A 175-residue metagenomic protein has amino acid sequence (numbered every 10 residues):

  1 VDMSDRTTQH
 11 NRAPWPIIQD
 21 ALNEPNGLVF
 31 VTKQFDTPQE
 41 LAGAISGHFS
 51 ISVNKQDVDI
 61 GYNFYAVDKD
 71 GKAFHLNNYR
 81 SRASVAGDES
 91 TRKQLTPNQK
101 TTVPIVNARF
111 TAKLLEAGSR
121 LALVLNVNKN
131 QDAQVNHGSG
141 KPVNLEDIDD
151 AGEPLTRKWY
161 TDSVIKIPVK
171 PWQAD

Functional and structural regions predicted by a protein language model:
V1-D175: Glycine/threonine-rich phosphate-binding loop and adjacent beta-strand/alpha-helix elements that clamp
